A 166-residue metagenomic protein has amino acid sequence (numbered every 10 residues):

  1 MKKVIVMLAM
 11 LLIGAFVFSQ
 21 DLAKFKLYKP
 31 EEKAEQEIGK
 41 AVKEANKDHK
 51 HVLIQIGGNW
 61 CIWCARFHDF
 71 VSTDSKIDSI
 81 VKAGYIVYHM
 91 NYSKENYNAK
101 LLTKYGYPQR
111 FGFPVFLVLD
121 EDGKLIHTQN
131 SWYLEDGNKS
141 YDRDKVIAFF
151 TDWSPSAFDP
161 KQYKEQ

Functional and structural regions predicted by a protein language model:
M1-D21: Bacterial Sec-dependent N-terminal signal peptides
F18-E32: N-proximal helix/coil linker or "cap" segments that precede and/or mark the start of modular domains
E32, D74-A99: Thiol-based oxidoreductase modules, predominantly thioredoxin-like and allied folds used for disulfide exchange
A34-V52: A short beta-strand-turn-helix
V52-Q55, I86-M90, V115-L119, H127-T128: Structural recognition of the beta-strand scaffold that forms the well-ordered cores of secreted hydrolase catalytic
I56-F70: Conserved redox-active cysteine motifs that mediate thiol-disulfide chemistry, especially di-cysteine Cys-X(1-2)-Cys
S93-F113, D122: Structural alpha/beta surface segment adjacent to cysteine/selenocysteine redox centers across thiol/disulfide enzymes
R110-E165: Non-catalytic, surface beta->alpha helical segment in thiol-disulfide oxidoreductase systems
